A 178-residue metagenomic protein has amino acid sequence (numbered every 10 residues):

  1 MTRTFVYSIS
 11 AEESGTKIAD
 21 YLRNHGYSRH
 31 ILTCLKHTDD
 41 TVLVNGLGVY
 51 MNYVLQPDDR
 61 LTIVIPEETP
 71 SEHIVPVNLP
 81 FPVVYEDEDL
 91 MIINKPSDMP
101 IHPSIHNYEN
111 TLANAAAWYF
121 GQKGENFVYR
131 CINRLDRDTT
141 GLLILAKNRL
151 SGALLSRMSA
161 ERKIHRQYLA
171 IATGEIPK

Functional and structural regions predicted by a protein language model:
M1-K178: RNA pseudouridine synthases
